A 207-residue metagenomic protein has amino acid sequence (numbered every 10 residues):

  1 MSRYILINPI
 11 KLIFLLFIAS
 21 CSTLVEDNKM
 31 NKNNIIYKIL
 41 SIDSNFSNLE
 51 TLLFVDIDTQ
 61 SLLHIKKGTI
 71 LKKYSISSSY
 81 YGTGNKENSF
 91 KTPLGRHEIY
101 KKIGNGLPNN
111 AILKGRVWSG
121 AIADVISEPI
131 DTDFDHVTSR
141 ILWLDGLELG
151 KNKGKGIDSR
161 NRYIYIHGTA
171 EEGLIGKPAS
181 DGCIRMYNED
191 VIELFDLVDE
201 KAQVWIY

Functional and structural regions predicted by a protein language model:
M1-I5: N-terminal secretory signal peptides that target proteins for export/translocation
L6-L15: Sec-dependent signal peptide recognition, specifically the positively charged N-region followed immediately by
C21-Y207: N-terminal pre-domains immediately preceding structured catalytic cores
